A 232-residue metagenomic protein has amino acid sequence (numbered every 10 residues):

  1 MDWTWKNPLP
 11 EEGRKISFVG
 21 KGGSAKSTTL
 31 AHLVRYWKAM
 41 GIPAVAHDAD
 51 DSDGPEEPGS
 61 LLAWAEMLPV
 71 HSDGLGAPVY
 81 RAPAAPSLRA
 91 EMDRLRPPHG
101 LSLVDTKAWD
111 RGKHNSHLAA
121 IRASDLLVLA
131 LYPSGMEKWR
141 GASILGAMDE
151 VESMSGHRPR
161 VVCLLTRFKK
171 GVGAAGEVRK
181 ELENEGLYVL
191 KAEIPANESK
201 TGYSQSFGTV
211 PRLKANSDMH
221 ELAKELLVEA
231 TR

Functional and structural regions predicted by a protein language model:
D2-A44: Walker A (P-loop) phosphate-binding motif
M40-L61: Short beta-strand-centered segment that lines the nucleotide-binding/catalytic pocket of NTP-utilizing
D48, L95-H117: Switch II (G3) loop of P-loop NTPases
P55-Y80: N-terminal beta-loop-helix "entrance" segment that forms/cooperates in small-molecule cofactor or anionic ligand
H114-G135: Inter-motif core of Ras-like GTPase G domains
W139-P159, T166-R167: Conserved C-terminal guanine-recognition region of P-loop GTPase G domains, centered on the G4
R167-T209: Beta-strand-loop-alpha "switch" segments that mediate conformational coupling across diverse proteins
G202-L222: C-terminal boundary of histidine-terminating zinc-finger modules
